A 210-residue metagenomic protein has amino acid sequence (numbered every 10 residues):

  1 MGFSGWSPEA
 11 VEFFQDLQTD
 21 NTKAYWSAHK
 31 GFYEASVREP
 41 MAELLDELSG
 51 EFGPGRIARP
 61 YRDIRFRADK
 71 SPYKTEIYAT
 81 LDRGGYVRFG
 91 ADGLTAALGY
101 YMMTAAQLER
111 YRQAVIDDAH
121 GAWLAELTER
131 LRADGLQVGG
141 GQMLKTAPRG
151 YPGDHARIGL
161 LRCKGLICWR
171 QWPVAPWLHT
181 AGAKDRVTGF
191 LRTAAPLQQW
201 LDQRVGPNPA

Functional and structural regions predicted by a protein language model:
M1-A210: Charge-dense, helix-prone N-terminal extensions
